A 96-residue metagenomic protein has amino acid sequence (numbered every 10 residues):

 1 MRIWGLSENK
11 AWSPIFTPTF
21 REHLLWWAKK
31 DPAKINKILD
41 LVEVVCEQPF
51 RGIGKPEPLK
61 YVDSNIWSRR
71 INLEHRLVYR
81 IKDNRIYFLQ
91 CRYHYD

Functional and structural regions predicted by a protein language model:
M1-S13, E22-L39, L59-K60, S68-R76 (+1 more regions): Enriched for short, Lys/Arg-rich terminal
E43-R70: A short, surface-exposed loop/turn module that caps and links secondary-structure elements
